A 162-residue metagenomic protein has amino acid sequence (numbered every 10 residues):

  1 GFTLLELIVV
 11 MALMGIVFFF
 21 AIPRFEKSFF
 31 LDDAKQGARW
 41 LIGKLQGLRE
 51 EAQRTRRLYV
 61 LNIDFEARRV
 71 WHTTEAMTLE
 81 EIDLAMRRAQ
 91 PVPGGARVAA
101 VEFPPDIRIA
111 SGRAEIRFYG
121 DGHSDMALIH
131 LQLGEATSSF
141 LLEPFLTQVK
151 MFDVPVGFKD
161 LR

Functional and structural regions predicted by a protein language model:
G1-G15: Glycine-centered recognition micro-motifs in short, flexible terminal segments and loops
I8, F20, R24-G43, E50 (+3 more regions): N-terminal helix-rich module
